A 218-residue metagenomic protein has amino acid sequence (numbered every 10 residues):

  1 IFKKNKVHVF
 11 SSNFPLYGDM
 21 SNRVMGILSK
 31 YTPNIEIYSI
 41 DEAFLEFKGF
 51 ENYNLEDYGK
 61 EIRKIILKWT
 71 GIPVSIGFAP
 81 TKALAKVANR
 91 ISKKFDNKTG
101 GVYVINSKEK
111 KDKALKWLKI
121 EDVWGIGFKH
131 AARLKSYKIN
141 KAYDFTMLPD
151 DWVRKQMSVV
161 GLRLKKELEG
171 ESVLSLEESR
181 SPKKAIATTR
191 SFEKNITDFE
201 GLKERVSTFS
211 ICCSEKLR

Functional and structural regions predicted by a protein language model:
I1-I40, F44: Residues that scaffold, gate, or flank divalent-cation-dependent active/transport sites
R23, I27-Y31, E61-T70, R133 (+4 more regions): Generic non-transmembrane alpha-helical segments
Y38-E42, A79-K82, R218: Short Gly/Ser/Thr- and Asp/Glu-enriched loop/turn motifs at secondary-structure junctions
L45-R63, K138: Catalytic palm subdomain of template-directed nucleic-acid polymerases, centered on the conserved carboxylate motif
L55-E121: Long, highly charged, low-complexity intrinsically disordered interaction regions that mediate electrostatic DNA/RNA
H130-R218: DNA-contacting surface of Y-family translesion DNA polymerases
